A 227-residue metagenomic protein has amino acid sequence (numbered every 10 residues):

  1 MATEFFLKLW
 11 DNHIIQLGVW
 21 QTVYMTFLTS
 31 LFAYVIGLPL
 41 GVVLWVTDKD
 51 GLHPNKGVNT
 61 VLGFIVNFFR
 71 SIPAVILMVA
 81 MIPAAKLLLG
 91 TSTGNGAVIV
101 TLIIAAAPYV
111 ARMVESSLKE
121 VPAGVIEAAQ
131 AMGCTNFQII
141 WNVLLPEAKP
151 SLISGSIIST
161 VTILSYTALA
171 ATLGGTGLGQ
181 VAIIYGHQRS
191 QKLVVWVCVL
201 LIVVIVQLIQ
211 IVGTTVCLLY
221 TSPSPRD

Functional and structural regions predicted by a protein language model:
M1-L17: Short, strongly hydrophobic alpha-helical membrane anchors
A2-T3, T172-Q180: Peri-membrane helix termini and adjoining interfacial loops of integral membrane proteins
I15, V19, V23, I65-F68 (+5 more regions): Hydrophobic alpha-helical elements at and bordering transmembrane segments of multi-pass membrane proteins
Q16-K119, S154-V161, L201-I209: Membrane-water interface segments at the C-terminal ends of transmembrane alpha-helices in multi-pass inner-membrane
L118-A148, Q188: Short helix-to-coil transition segments within interhelical loops that connect adjacent transmembrane helices
N136-Y166: Transmembrane alpha-helices
L178-T215: Hydrophobic alpha-helical transmembrane segments of polytopic membrane proteins
Y220-P225: Conserved small/polar residues in nucleotide/adenosyl-binding loops
